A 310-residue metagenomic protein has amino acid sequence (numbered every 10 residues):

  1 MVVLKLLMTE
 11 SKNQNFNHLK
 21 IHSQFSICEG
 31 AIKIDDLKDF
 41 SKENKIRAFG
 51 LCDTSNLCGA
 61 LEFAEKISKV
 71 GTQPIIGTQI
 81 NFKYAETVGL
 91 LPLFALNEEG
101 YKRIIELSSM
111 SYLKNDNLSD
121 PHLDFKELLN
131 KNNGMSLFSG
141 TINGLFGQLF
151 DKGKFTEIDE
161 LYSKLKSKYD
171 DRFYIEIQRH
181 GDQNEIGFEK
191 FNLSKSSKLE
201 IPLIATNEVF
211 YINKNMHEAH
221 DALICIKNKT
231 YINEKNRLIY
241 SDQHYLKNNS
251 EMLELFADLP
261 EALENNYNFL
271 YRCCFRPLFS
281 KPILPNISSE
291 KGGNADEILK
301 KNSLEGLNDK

Functional and structural regions predicted by a protein language model:
V2-K310: Phosphodiester-processing cores and adjacent nucleic acid-binding clamps
